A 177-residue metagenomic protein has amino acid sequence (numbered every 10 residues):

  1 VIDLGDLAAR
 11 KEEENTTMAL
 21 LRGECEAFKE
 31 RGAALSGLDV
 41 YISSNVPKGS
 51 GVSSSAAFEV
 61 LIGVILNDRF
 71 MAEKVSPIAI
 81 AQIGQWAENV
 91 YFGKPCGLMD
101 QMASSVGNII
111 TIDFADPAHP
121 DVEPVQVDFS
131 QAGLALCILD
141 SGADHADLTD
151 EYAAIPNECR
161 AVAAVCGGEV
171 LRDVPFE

Functional and structural regions predicted by a protein language model:
V1-E14, A27, T111-E177: C-terminal nucleotide
I2-D128: Gly/Ser-rich oxyanion-binding loop with an adjacent helix/lid that shapes the negatively charged ligand pocket
